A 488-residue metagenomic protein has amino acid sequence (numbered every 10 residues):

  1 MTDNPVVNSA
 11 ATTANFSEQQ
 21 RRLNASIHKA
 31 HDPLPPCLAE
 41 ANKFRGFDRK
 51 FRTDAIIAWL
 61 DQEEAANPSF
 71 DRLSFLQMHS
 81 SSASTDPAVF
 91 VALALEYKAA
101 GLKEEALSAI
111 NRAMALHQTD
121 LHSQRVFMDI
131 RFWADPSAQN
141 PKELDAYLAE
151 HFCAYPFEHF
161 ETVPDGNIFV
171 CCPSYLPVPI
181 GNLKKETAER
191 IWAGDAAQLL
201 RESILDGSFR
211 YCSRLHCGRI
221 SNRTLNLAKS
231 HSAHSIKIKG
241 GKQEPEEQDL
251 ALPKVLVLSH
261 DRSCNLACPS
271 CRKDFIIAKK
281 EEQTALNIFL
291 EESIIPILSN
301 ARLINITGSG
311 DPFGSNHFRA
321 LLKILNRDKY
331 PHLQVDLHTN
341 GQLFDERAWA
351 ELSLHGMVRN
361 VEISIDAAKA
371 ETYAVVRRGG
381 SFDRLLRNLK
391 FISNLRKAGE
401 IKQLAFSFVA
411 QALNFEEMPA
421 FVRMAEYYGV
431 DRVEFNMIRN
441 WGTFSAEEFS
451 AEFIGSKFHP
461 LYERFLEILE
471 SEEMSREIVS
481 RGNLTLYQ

Functional and structural regions predicted by a protein language model:
A58, A92, V126-D129: "A position-specific structural signal for the A-helix of alpha-solenoid helical repeats
Q118, F132-E186, S259, K280-N287 (+1 more regions): Radical SAM enzyme [4Fe-4S]-AdoMet core and its adjacent flexible, acidic and glycine-rich loops/tails across
L176-R219: Membrane-interface junctions of multi-pass transporters
P179-I180, R219-V361, E371-L389, L395 (+3 more regions): Conserved alpha-helical substructure of the radical SAM core
